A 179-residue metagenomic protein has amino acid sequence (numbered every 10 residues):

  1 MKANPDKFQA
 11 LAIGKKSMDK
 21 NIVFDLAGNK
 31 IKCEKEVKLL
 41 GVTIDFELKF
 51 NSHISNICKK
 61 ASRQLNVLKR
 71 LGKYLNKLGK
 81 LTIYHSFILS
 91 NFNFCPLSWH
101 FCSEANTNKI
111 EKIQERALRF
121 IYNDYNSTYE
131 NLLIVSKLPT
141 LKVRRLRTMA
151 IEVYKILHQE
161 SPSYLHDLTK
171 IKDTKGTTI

Functional and structural regions predicted by a protein language model:
M1-Q9, N106-T174: Short, charged alpha-helical motifs in flexible N/C-terminal segments and linkers
K2-K35: Short, conserved micro-motifs composed of acidic
A12-K15, L26, I44, S90 (+1 more regions): Hydrophobic side chains in beta-strands
K16, D45, K49, V67 (+4 more regions): Short, well-ordered loop/turn and helix-capping segments at boundaries between secondary-structure elements and domains
M18-G28, S163-I179: Glycine-rich active-site loop/lid that clamps phosphate-bearing ligands
G28-S98: Basic, alpha-helical interaction scaffolds
Y74-G79, W99-N108, L132: Short, surface-exposed loop/turn segments at secondary-structure junctions
S90-T107, E111, N123: Charged boundary/loop elements
